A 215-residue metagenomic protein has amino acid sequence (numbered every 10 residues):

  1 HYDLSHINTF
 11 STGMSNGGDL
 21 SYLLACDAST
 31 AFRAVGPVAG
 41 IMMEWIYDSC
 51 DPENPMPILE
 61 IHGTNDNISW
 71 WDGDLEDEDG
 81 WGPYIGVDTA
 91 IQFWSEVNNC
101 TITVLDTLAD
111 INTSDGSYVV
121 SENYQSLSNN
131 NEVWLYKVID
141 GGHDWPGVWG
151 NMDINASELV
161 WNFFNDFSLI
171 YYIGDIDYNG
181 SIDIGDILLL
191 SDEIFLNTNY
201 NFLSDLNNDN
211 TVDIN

Functional and structural regions predicted by a protein language model:
H1-N16, C26-A31: Gly/Ser-rich "nucleophile elbow"/oxyanion-hole loop immediately N-terminal to the catalytic nucleophile in hydrolases
L20-L24: Hydrolases whose catalytic domains are alpha/beta-hydrolase-1, hotdog thioesterase, or metallo-beta-lactamase-like
R33-V119, N123-N129: The feature captures the conserved acid-bearing segment of alpha/beta-hydrolase catalytic domains
V133-K137: Conserved beta-strand scaffold positions in the cores of enzyme catalytic domains, especially in NTP/NDP-utilizing
D140-D144: Histidine-bearing beta->alpha loop at or near hydrolase active sites
M152-I170: Catalytic active-site module of serine/aspartate enzymes centered on a nucleophile-bearing elbow/loop
I170-N215: Cellulosome-associated attachment modules in secreted, modular CAZymes
